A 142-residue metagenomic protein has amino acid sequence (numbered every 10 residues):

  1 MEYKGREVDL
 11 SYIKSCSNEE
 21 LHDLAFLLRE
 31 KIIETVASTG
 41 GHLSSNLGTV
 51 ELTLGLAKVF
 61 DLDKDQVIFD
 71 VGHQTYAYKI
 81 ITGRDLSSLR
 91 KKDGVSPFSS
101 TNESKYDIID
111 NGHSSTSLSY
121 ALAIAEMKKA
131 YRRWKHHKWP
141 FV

Functional and structural regions predicted by a protein language model:
M1-T35: Cofactor-/ligand-binding subdomain signature composed of acidic, glycine-rich, tryptophan-containing flexible loops
K14, S38, K105-Y106: A short, mixed-charge helix-start or loop-turn motif at secondary-structure junctions
A25, H42-V142: Cofactor-binding active-site loop characterized by glycine-rich and histidine/acidic residues
E34-L43: Asp/Glu-centered strand-loop micro-motifs enriched in Gly/Pro and often flanked by an aromatic residue
